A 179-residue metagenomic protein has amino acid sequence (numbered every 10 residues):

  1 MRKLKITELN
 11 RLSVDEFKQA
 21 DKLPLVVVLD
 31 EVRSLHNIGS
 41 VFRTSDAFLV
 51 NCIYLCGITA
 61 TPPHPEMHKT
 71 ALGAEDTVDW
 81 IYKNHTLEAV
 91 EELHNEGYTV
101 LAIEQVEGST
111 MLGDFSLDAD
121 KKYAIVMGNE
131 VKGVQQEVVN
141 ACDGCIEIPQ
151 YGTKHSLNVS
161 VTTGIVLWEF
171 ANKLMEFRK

Functional and structural regions predicted by a protein language model:
M1-K179: Post-transcriptional modification and biogenesis factors for structured RNAs of the translation apparatus
